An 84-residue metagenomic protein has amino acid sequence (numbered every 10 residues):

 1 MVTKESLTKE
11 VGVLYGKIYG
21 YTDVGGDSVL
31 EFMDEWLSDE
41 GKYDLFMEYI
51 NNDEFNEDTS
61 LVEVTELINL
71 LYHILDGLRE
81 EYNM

Functional and structural regions predicted by a protein language model:
M1-S28: Short terminal alpha-helical segments
Y19-M84: Acidic, low-complexity, intrinsically disordered interaction modules
